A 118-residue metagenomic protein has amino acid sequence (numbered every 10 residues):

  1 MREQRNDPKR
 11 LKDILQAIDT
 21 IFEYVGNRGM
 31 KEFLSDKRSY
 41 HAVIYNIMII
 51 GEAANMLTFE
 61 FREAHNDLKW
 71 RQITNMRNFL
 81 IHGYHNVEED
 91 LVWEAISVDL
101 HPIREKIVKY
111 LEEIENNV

Functional and structural regions predicted by a protein language model:
M1-V118: Solvent-exposed interaction patches of small proteins and small membrane subunits
